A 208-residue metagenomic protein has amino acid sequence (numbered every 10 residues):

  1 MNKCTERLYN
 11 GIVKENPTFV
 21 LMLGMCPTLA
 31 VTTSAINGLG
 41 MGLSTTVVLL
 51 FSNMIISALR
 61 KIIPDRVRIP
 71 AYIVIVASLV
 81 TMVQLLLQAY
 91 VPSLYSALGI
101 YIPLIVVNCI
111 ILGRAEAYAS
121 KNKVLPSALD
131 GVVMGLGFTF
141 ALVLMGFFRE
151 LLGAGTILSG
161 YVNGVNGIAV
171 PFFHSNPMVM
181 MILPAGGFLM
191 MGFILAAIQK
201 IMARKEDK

Functional and structural regions predicted by a protein language model:
N10, S57-K61, P126-M134: Short amphipathic alpha-helical coupling elements at transmembrane boundaries
G24-L29, T45-L50, A77-Q84, V106-L112 (+3 more regions): Hydrophobic core segments of alpha-helical transmembrane domains in multi-pass membrane transport and ion-translocation
A35-F51, A71, Y95-V106: Structural signature of hydrophobic alpha-helical transmembrane segments
S52-D65, L112-N122, Q199: C-terminal ends of transmembrane helices
I63-V76, A97-P103, S127-D130: Cytoplasmic-side transmembrane-helix entry/capping segments in multi-pass membrane proteins
M82-A97: Transmembrane alpha-helix boundary signature
G131-G153: Hydrophobic alpha-helical membrane-insertion segments
L158-M181: Short, membrane-exposed interhelical loops at transmembrane-helix boundaries
